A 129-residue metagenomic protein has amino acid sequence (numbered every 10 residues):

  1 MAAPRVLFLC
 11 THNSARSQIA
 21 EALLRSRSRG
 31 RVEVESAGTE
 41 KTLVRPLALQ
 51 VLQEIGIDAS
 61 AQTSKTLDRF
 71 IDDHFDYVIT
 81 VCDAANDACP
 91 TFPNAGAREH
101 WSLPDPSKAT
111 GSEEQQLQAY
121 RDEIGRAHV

Functional and structural regions predicted by a protein language model:
A2-D68: Conserved active-site segments centered on acidic
L9, V78-T80: Short, hydrophobic/aromatic-rich beta-strand segments within well-structured domains
S14, D83-N86: Short glycine-rich anion-binding loops that position phosphate/pyrophosphate groups of nucleotides and phosphorylated
D72-H74: Alpha-helix C-terminal capping/helix-to-coil transition sites in glycosyltransferase folds
D76-Y77, S112: A broadly structural signal marking compact, well-ordered functional cores that mediate small-ligand/cofactor/substrate
T80-V81, H100: Redox-cofactor binding/interface segments in oxidoreductases and associated redox assembly factors
N86-A127: Phosphate-binding/catalytic loops
